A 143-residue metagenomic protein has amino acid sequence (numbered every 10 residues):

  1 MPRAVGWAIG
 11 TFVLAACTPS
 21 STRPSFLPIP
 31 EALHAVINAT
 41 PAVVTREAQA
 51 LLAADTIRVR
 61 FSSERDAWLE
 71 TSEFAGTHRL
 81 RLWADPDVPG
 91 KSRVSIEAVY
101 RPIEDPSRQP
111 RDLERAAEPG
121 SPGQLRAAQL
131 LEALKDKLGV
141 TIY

Functional and structural regions predicted by a protein language model:
M1-I9: Bacterial N-terminal signal peptides that target proteins for export
L14-A16: C-terminal motif of bacterial Sec signal peptides marking the signal peptidase cleavage site
T18-Y143: Ser/Thr-rich, low-complexity intrinsically disordered terminal regions
